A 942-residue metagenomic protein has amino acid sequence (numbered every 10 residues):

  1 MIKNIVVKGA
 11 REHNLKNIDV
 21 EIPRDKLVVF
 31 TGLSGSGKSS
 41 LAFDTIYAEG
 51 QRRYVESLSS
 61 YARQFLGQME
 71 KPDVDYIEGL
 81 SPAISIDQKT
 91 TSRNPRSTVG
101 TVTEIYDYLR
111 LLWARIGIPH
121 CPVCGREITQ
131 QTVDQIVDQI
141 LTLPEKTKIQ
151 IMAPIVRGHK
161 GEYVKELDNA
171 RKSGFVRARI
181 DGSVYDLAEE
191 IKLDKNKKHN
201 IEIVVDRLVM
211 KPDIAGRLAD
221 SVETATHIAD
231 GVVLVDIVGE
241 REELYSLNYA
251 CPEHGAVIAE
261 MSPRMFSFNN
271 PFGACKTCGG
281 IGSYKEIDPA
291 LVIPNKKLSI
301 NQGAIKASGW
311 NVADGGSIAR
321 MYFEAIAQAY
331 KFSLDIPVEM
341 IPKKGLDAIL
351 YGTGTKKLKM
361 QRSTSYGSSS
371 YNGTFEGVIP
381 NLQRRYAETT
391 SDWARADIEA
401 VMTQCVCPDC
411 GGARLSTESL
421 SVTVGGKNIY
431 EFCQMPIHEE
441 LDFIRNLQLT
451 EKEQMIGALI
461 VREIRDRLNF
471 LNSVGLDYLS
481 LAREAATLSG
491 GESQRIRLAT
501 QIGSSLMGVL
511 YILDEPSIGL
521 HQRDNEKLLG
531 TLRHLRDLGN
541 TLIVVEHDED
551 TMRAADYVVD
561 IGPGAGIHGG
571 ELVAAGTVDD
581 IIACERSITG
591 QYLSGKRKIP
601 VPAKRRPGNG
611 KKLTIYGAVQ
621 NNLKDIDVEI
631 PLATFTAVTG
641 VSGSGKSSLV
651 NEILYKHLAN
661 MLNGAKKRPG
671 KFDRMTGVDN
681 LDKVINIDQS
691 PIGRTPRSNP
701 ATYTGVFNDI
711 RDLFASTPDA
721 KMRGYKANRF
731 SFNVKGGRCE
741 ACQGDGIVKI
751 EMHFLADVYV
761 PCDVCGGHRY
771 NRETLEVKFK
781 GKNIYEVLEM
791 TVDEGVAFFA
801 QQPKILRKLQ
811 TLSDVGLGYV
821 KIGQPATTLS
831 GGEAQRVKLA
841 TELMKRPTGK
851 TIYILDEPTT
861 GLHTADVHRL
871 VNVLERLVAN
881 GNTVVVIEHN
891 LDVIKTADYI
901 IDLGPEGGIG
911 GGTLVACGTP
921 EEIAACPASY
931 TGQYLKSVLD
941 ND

Functional and structural regions predicted by a protein language model:
M1-D942: Conserved phosphate-binding elements of NTP-dependent enzyme cores
